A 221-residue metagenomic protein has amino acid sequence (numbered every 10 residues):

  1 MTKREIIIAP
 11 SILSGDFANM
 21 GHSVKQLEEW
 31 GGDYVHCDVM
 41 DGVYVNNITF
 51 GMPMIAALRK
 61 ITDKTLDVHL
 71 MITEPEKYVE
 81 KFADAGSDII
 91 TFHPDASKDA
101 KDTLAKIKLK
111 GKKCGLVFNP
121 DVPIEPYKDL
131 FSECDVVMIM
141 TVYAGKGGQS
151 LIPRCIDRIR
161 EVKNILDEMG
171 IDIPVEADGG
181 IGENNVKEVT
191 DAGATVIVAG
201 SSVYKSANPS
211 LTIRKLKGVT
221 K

Functional and structural regions predicted by a protein language model:
M1-T91, S97-D99, K106, C114 (+6 more regions): Conserved N-terminal beta1-alpha1 strand-loop-helix module at the mouth
R4, K112, I171-I173: A short helix-to-beta-strand connector/capping loop
I7, T91, V117, M138-T141 (+2 more regions): Conserved beta-strand segments that form the floor/walls of ligand-binding pockets within enzyme and binding domains
V39, L70, P94, F118-P120 (+3 more regions): Short secondary-structure boundary segments
T62, K110, M169-I171: Helix C-cap/helix->beta junction micro-motif
V122-E125: Alpha-helical scaffolding within the catalytic cores of extracellular/periplasmic polymer-degrading hydrolases
V142-Y143, S150-V196: Active-site/ligand-binding-proximal alpha/beta "capping" segment
A194-A199, Y204-K205: Acidic, Mg2+-coordinating phosphoryl-transfer loop and its flanking beta/alpha structural elements, shared across
